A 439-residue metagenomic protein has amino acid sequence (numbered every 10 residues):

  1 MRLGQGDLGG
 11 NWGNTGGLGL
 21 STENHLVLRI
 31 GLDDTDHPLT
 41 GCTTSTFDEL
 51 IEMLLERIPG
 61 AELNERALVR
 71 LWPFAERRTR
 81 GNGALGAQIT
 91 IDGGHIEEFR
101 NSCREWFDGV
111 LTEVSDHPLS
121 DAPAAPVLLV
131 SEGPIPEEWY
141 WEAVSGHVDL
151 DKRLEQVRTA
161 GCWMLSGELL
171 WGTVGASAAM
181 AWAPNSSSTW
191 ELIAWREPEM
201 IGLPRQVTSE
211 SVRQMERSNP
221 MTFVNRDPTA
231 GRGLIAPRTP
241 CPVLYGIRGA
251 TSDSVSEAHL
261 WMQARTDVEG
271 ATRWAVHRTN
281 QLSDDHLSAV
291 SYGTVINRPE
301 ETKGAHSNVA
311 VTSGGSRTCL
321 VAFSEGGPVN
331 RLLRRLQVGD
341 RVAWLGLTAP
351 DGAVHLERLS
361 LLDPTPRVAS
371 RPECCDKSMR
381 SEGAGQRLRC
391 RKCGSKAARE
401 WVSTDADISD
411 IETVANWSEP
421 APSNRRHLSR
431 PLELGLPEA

Functional and structural regions predicted by a protein language model:
H25-R70: N-terminal ordered "arm"
R66-A87: Short, charge-patterned binding micro-sites
F99, C103-L282: Long, hydrophobic alpha/beta structural blocks
S252-R298, K303, L332, P366-R367 (+1 more regions): OB-fold nucleic-acid-binding modules
Y292-I296, V338-G352: Flexible glycine-rich surface loops and low-complexity tracts that mediate binding to linear polymers
E300-G326: OB-fold (S1/OB) nucleic-acid-binding surfaces
G327-A343: Short nucleic-acid-contacting surface segments enriched for D/E, G, S/T with interspersed K/R
S360-P422: Cys/His-rich short segments
